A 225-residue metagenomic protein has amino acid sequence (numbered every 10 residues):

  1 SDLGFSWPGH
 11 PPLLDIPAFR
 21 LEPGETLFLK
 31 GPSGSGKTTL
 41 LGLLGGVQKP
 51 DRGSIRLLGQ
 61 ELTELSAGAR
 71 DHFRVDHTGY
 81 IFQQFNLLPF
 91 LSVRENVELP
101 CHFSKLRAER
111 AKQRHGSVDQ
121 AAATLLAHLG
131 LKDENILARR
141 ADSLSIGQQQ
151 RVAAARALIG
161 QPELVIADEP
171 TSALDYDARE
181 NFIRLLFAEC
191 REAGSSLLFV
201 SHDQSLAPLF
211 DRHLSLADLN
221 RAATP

Functional and structural regions predicted by a protein language model:
G45: Helix-to-loop junction immediately C-terminal to a conserved catalytic motif
G53-E61: Conserved ABC transporter NBD signature motif
L62-G79: ABC ATPase NBD coupling module
R140-L144, Q148: Conserved ABC ATPase signature
A154: Hydrophobic anchor residue at the start of the ABC signature
Q161: Conserved catalytic motifs of ABC-family nucleotide-binding domains
V165-D168: Catalytic Walker B motif of ABC-type/P-loop ATPase nucleotide-binding domains
